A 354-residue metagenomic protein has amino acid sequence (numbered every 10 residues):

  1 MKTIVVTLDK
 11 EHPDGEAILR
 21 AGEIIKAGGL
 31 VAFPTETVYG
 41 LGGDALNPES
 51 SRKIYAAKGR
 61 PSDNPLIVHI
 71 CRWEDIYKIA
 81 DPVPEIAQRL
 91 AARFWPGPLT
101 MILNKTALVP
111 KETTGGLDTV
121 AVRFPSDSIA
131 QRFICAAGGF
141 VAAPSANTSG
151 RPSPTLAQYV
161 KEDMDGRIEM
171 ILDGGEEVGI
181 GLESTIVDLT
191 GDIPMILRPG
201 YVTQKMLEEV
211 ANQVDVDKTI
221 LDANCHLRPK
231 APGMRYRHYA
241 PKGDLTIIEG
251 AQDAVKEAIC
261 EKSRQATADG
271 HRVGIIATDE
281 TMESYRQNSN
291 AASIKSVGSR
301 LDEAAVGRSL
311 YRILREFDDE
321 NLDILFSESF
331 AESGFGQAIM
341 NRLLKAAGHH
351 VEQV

Functional and structural regions predicted by a protein language model:
M1-V354: Active-site-adjacent structural elements in enzyme catalytic cores
